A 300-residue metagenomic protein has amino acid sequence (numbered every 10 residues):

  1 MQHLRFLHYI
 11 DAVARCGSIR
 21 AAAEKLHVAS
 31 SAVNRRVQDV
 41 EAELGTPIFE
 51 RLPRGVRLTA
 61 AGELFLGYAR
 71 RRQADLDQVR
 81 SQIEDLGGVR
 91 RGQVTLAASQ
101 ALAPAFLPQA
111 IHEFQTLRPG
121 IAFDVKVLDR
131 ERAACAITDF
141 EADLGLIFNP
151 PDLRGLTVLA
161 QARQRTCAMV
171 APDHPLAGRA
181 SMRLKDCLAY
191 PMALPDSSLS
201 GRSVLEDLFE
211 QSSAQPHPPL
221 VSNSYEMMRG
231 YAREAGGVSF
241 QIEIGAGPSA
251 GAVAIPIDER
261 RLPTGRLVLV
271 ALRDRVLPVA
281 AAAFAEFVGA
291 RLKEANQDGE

Functional and structural regions predicted by a protein language model:
D11-A29: Short helix-boundary/capping micro-motifs
V40-E41, F114: Conserved amphipathic alpha-helical core elements
E41-L58, E63: A short LG(V/I)-centered, amphipathic sequence patch enriched for acidic residue(s) preceding the LG motif
R91-R154, V221-S224: Central regulatory/effector-binding core of bacterial HTH transcription factors
D129-A134, T138-A142, I147-F148, S198-P256: Hydrophobic hinge/microswitch elements
L153-A160, Q164, R179, E226-V276 (+1 more regions): Beta-alpha-beta core module
L153-M192: Flexible hinge/capping segments at coil-to-helix
P191-S212, L277-F287, L292-G299: Secondary-structure junction motif
